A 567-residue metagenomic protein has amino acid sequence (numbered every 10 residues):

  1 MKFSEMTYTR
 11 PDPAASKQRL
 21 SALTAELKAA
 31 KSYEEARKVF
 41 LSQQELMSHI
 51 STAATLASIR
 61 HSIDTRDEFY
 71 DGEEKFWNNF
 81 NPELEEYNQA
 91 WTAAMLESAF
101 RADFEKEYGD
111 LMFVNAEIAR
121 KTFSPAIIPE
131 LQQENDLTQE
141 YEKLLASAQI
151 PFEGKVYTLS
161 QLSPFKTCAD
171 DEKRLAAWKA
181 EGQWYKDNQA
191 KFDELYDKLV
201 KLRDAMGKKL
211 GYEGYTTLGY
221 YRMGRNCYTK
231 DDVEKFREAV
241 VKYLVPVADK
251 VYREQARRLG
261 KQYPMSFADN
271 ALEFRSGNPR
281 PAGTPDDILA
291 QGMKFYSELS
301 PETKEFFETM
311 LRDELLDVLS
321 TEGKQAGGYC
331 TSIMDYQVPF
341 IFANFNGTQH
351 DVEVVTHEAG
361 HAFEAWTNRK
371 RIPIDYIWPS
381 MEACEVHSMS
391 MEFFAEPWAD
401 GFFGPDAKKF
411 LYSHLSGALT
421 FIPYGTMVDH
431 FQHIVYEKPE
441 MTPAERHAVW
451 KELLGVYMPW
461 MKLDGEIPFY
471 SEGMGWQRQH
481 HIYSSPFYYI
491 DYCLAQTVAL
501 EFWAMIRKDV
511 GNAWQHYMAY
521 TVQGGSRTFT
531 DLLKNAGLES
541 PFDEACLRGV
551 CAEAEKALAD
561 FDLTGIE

Functional and structural regions predicted by a protein language model:
M1-N278, Q291, L563-E567: A well-structured
F113, E117, C227, V355 (+7 more regions): C-terminal, non-catalytic "cap/extension" segments appended to globular domains
T122-F123, E181-N188, Y228-E234, A271-P281 (+6 more regions): Glycine- and acidic
Y157-R174, P281-T356, G360-A365, I467-P468: Active-site-adjacent "gating/activation" loops or surface patches in catalytic cores
K209-L218, R253-A268, E305-L311, R371-W378 (+2 more regions): Short, glycine/acidic-rich hinge or "gate" loops at secondary-structure transitions that mediate conformational
V241-Y243, N368, P379-K408, H414-S416 (+2 more regions): Post-HExxH zinc-binding segment in Zn-dependent metallohydrolases
Q255-R275, T309-L319, S380-A383, Y412-L415 (+4 more regions): A glycine-rich phosphate-binding loop feature that marks nucleotide/adenosyl-phosphate handling sites
G360-I374, F394: Catalytic Zn2+-binding segment of zinc metalloproteases
